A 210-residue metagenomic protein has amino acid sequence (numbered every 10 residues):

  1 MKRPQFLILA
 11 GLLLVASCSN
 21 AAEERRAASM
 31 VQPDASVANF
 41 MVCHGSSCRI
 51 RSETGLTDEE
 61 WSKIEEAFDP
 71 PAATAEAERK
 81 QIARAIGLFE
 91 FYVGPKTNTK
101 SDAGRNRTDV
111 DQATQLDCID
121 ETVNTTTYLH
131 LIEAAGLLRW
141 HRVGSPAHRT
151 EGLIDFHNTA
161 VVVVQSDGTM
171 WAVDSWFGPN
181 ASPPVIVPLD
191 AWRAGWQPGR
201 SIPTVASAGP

Functional and structural regions predicted by a protein language model:
M1-I8: Bacterial N-terminal signal peptides that target proteins for export
V15-S17: C-terminal motif of bacterial Sec signal peptides marking the signal peptidase cleavage site
S19-A22: Bacterial signal peptide processing site
R26-R49: Post-signal peptide N-terminal segment of mature Sec-exported envelope proteins
C43-E76, D102-D111: Acidic/histidine-rich, surface-exposed loop or edge segments in extracytoplasmic proteins
R79-H141: Mid-length scaffold segments of soluble, non-membrane domains
H130-W192: Hydrophobic/aromatic-rich core segments of domains that either
W192-P210: Low-complexity, Gly/Ser/Thr/Pro-rich intrinsically disordered linker/tail segments
